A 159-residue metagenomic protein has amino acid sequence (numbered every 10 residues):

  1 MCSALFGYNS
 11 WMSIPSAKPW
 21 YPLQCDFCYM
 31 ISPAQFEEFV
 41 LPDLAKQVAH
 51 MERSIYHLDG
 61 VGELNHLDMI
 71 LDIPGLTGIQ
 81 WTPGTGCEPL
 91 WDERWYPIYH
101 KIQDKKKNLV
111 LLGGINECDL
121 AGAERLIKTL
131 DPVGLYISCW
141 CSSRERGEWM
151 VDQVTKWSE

Functional and structural regions predicted by a protein language model:
M1-E159: Active-site loop segments of alpha/beta catalytic cores
